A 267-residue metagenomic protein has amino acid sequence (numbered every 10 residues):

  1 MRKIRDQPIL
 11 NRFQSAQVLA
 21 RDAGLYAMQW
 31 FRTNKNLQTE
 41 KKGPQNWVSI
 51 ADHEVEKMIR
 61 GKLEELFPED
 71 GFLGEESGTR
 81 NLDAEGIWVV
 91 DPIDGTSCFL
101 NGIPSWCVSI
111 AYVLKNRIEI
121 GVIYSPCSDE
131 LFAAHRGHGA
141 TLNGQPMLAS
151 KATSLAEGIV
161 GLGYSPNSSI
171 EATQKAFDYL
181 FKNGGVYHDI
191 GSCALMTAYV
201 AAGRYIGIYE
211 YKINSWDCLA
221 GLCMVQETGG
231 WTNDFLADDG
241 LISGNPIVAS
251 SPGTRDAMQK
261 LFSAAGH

Functional and structural regions predicted by a protein language model:
M1-I93, K260, H267: N-terminal subdomain of lithium-sensitive/metallo-dependent phosphomonoesterases centered on the IMPase/IPPase/PAP
A16, A20-A23, G121, G221 (+1 more regions): Small-residue (primarily alanine) positions within well-ordered alpha-helices, especially packing/interaction faces
A27, D52, L63, T96 (+6 more regions): Residue-level signal for inorganic ion chemistry
E40, R80-L82, K115, A133 (+2 more regions): Solvent-exposed alpha-helices and their adjacent loops that cap or buttress functional pockets in soluble metabolic
D52, F99-G102, D189-I190: Short glycine/threonine-rich catalytic loop with a Thr-x-Gly-x-Asp
L82-T141, A156: DPxDG-like acidic metal-binding loop motif
I118, P146-L148: Short, solvent-exposed loop/turn motifs
L148-H267: An extended, acidic
